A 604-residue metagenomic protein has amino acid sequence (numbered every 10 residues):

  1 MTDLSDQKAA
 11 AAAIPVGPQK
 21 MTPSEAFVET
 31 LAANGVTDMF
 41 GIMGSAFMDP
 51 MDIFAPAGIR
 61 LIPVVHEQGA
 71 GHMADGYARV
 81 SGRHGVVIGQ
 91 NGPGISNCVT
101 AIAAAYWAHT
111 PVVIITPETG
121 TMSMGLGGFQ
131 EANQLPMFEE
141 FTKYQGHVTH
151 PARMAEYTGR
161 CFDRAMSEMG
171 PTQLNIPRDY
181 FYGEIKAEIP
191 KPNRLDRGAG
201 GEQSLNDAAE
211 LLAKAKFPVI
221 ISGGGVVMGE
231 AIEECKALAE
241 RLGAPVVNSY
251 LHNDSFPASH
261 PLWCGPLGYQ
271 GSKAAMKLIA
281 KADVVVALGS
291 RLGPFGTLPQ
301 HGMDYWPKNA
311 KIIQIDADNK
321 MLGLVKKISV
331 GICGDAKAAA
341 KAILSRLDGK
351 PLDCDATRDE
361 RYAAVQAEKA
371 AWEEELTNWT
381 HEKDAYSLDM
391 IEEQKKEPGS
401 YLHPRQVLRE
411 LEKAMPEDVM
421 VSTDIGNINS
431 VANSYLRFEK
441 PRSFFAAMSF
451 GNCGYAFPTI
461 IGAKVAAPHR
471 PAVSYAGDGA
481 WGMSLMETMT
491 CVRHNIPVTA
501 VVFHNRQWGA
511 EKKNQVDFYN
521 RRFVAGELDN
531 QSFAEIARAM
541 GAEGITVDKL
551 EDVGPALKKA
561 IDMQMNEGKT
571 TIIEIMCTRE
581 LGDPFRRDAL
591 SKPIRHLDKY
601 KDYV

Functional and structural regions predicted by a protein language model:
T2-A356, A414-E417, P497-A500, A537: N-terminal alpha/beta PP-like core and its mobile active-site loop of ThDP/TPP-dependent enzymes
S24-V28, I42, P50-D52, A370-P458 (+1 more regions): Active-site diphosphate/adenylate-binding microenvironment
I115, S123-G125, F129-Q130, G323-V325 (+3 more regions): Thiamine diphosphate
N175, S422-D424, E574-I575: Short beta-strand segments
P177-Y182, E360-W379, M576-L581, L590: A short, charged, Gly/Pro-tolerant segment at domain boundaries
A187-A208, R358-S400: Long, charged amphipathic helices and adjacent flexible linkers at domain junctions
V219, M420, V473-S474: Hydrophobic "anchor" residues on beta-strands that sit immediately upstream of conserved functional sites
Q314, S422, Y475-A476: Generic enzyme active-site microenvironment
